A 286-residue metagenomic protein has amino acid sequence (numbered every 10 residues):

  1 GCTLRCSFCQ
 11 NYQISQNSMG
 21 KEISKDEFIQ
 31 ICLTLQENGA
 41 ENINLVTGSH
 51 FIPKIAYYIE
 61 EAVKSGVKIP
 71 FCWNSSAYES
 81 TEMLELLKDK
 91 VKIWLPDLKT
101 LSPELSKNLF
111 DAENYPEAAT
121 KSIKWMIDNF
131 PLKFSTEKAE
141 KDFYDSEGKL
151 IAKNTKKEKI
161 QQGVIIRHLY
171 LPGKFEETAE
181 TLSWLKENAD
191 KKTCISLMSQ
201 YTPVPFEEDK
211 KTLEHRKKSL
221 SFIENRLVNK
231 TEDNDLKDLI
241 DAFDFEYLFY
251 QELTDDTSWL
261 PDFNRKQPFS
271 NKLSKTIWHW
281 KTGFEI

Functional and structural regions predicted by a protein language model:
G1-I93, S102-P103, E140-K149, K153: Conserved Radical SAM active-site core
Q13-M19, N108-N114, K211-L227: Short glycine-enriched, charge-decorated loop/helix-capping segments at active-site entrances that position
S15, I52, A77-S80, L98-P116 (+3 more regions): Conserved radical SAM core fold
F28, I55, L84, A119 (+3 more regions): Aromatic/hydrophobic pocket-lining residues that form the small-molecule binding cavity in soluble enzyme cores
N44-G48, C72-S76, D97, I165-L169 (+2 more regions): A cross-family glycoside hydrolase active-site/sugar-binding cleft signature
Y58-P70, K121-N129, E232-L239: Alpha-helix-loop-beta-strand connector modules within alpha/beta enzyme cores
S106-K156: Anionic-ligand binding region
F134-I286: Auxiliary Fe-S-binding modules of radical SAM enzymes
